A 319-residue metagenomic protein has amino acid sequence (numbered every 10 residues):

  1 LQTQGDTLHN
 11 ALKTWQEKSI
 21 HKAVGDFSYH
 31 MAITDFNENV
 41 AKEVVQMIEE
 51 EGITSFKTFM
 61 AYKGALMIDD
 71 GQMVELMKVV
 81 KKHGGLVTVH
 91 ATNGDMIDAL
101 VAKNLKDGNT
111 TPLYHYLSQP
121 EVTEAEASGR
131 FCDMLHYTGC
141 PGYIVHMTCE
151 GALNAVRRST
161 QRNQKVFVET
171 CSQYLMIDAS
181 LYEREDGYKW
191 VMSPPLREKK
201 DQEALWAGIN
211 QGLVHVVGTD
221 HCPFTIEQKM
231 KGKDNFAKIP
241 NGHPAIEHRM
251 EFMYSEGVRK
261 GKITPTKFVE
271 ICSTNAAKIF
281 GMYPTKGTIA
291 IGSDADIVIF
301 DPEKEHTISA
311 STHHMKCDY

Functional and structural regions predicted by a protein language model:
L1-K22, N39: Metal-associated gating/positioning segment near the N- to mid-region
T3, N93-A99, C149, V168 (+4 more regions): Divalent-metal (often Zn2+) His-rich catalytic cores of metallo-beta-lactamase-fold enzymes
K18-A32: A glycine-rich helix N-cap at a beta->alpha junction
F27, F56, H90, G142 (+5 more regions): Conserved, mostly hydrophobic/aromatic
I33-E38: Active-site beta->alpha loop and helix N-cap motifs at the rims of alpha/beta catalytic domains
N39-V217: Histidine/acidic residue-rich metal-binding segments in metalloenzymes
L113-G139, K189, N210-Q211, H215-V217 (+1 more regions): His/Asp/Glu-enriched, well-ordered alpha-helical/loop segment that forms or immediately abuts the divalent-metal
D234-A237, T307-Y319: Short, surface-exposed loop/helix-turn segments at secondary-structure junctions that function as lids/hinges flanking
